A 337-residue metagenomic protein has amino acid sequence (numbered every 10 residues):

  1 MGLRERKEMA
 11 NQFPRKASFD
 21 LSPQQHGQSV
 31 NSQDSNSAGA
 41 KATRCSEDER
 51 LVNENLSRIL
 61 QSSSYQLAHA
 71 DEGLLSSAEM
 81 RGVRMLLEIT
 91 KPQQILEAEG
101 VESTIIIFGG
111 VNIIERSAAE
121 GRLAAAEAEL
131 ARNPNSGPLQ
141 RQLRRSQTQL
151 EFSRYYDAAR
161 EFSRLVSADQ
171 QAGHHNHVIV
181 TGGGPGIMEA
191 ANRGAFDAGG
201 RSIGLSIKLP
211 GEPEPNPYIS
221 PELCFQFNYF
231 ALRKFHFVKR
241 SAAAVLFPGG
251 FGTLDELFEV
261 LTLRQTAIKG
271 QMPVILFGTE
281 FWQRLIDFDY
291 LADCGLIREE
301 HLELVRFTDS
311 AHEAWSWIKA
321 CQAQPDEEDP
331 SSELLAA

Functional and structural regions predicted by a protein language model:
G2, A10-L74: Non-catalytic accessory regions outside enzyme or core folds
C45, E54, I59-L205: Glycine-rich beta-alpha loop segments
E88, R164, A168-Q171, F196 (+4 more regions): Generic secondary-structure signature for well-ordered alpha-helical cores
E97-G100, Q170-H174, F196, N216-I219 (+3 more regions): Solvent-exposed alpha-helices and their adjacent loops that cap or buttress functional pockets in soluble metabolic
V180-T181, P185-F247, F251-G252: Phosphate/pyrophosphate-binding betaalpha-module
E189-A195, E256-A267: Short Gly/Thr/Asp-enriched flexible loops that form oxyanion-binding sites at enzyme active sites
G199-E212, F247, L261-R284, E300: Short, acidic/small-residue loops that bind anionic groups at enzyme active sites
L276-A337: C-terminal functional extensions of proteins
